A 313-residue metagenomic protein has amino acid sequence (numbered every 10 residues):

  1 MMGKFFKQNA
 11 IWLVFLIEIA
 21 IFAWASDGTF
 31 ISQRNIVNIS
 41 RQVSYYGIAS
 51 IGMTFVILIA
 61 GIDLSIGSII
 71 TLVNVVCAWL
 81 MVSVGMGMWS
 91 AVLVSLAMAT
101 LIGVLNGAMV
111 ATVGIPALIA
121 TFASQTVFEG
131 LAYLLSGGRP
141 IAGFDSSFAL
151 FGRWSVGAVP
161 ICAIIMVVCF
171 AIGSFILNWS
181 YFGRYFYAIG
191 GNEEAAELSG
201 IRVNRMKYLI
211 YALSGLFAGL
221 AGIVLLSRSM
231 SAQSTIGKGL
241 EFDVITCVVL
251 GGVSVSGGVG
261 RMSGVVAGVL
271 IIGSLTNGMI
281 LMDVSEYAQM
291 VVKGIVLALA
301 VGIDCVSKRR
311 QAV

Functional and structural regions predicted by a protein language model:
M1-A20, A171, E197-R205, M279-V313: Cytosolic-side transmembrane-helix boundaries in multi-pass membrane proteins
M2-G3, I59, M81-S83, T100-I141 (+3 more regions): Short loop segments and helix-boundary regions at transmembrane helix junctions of multi-pass inner-membrane proteins
Q8-L16, I39, Y46-G47, S68-L72 (+8 more regions): Hydrophobic alpha-helical transmembrane segments
I11-A23, G52-T54, Q125, E129 (+5 more regions): Hydrophobic core segments of alpha-helical transmembrane domains in multi-pass membrane transport and ion-translocation
I17-A25, T29-V84, M109-V113, V248 (+3 more regions): Single transmembrane alpha-helix segments in multi-pass membrane proteins
M86-S95, L101-N106, V110, G157-A232: Helix-loop-helix "hairpin" substructures at the membrane interface of multi-pass membrane proteins
V113, A117-S180, M206-L209, R228-G237 (+1 more regions): Transmembrane helix-bundle core of multi-pass membrane transporters and related energy-transducing complexes
A218, A232-G294: Transmembrane alpha-helical segments in multi-pass inner-membrane proteins
